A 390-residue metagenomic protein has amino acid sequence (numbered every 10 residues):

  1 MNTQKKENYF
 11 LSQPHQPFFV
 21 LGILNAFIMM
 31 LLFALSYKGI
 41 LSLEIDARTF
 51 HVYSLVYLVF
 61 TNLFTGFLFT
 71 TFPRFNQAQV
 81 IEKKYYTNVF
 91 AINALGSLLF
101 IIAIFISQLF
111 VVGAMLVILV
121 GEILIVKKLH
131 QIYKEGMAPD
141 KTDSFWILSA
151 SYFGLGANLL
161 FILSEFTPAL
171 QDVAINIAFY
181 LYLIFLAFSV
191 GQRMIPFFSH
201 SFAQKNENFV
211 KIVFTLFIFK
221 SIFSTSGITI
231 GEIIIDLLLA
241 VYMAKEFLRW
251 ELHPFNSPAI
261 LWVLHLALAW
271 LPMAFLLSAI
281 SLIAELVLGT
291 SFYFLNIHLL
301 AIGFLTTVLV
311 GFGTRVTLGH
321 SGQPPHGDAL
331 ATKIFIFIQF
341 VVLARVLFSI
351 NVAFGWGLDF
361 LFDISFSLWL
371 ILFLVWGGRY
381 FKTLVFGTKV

Functional and structural regions predicted by a protein language model:
M1-V390: Hydrophobic alpha-helical transmembrane segments of multi-pass integral membrane proteins
